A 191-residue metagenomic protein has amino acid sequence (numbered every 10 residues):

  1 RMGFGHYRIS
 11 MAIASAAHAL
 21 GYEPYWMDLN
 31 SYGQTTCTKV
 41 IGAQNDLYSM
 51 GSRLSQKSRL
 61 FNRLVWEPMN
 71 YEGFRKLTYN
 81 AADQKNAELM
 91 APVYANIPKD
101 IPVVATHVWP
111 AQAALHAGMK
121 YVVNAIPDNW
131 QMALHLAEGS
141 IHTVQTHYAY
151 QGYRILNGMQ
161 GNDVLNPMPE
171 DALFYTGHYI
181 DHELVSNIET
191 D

Functional and structural regions predicted by a protein language model:
R1-M11: A short, glycine/small-residue-rich beta-strand->loop->alpha-helix junction that serves as a flexible
M11-P92: Conserved N-terminal ligand/cofactor-binding loop architecture of enzyme catalytic domains
A87-V93, P110-L115: N-terminal active-site wall of soluble small-molecule enzyme domains
M90-V93, P127-T143, Y150, L156: Membrane-proximal helix-turn-helix segments that form the acceptor-binding/catalytic region of lipid-linked
V93-I101: Glycine-rich phosphate-binding loop signature in dinucleotide/nucleotide-binding domains
P102-A105, A111-N129: Active-site proximal beta-strand in glycosyltransferases
A117, L134-E138, M168: Short, conserved loop/helix-junction motifs that constitute active-site signature segments in enzyme catalytic cores
I141-D191: A nucleotide-sugar donor-handling region in carbohydrate enzymes
